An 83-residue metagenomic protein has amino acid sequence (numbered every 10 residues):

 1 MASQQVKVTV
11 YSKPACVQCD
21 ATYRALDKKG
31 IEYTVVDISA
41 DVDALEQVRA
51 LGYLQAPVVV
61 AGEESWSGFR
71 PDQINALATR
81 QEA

Functional and structural regions predicted by a protein language model:
M1-K29: Local sequence-structure signature of Cys/Sec-based thiol-disulfide redox active-site neighborhoods
K7-V8, E32-T34, G62-E64: Short active-site oxyanion
K13, Y53, P71: ATP/adenylate-binding site constellation spanning eukaryotic-like Ser/Thr protein kinases, ABC-transporter
V17, S67, N75: Nucleotide phosphate-binding site architecture
E32-A44, Y53-Q55: Thiol-based oxidoreductase modules, predominantly thioredoxin-like and allied folds used for disulfide exchange
A56-S67: A short, hydrophobic beta-strand/beta-hairpin element that forms part of a small beta-sheet core
Q73-A83: C-terminal basic regulatory modules in eukaryotic proteins
